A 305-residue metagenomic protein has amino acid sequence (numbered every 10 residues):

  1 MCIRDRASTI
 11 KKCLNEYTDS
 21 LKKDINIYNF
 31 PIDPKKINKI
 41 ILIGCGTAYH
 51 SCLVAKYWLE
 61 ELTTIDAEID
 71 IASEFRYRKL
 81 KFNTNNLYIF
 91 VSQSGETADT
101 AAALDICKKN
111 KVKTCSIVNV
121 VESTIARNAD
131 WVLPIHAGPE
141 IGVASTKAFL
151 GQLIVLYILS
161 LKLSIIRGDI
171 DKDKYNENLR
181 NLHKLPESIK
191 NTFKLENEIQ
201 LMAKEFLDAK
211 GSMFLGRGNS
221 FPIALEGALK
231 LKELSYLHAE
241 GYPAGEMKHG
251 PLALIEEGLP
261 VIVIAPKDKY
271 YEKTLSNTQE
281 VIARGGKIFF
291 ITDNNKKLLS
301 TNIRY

Functional and structural regions predicted by a protein language model:
R4-I41, W131-P260, Y270: Active-site phosphate/pyrophosphate-binding segments
I32-K184, R217, I264-Y305: Glycine-rich phosphate-binding loops that contact phosphosugars or nucleotide phosphates
